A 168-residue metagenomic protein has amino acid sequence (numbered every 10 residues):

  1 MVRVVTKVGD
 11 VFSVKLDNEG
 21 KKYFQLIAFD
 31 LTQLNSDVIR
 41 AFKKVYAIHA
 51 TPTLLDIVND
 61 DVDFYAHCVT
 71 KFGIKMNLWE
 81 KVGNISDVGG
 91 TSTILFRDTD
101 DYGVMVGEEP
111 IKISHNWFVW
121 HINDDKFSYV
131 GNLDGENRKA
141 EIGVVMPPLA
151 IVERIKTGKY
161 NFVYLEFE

Functional and structural regions predicted by a protein language model:
M1-V45: Short N-terminal edge-element motif at the start of the domain
A47-E168: Intrinsically disordered, low-complexity, charged/polar segments
